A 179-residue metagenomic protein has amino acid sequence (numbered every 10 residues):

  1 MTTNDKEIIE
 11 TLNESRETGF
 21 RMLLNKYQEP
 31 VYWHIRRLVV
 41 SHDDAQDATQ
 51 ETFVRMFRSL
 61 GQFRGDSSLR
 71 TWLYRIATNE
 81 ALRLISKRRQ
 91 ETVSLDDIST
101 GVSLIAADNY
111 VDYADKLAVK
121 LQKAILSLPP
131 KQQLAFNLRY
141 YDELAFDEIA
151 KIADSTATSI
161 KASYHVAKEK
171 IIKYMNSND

Functional and structural regions predicted by a protein language model:
M1-P30, R37, L126, I152 (+1 more regions): N-terminal module of bacterial RNA polymerase sigma factors
T2-D5, E91-A114: Internal acidic/polar
N13-E14, V40, E51-S68, K87-R89: Sigma70-family region 2
E14, D115, I125-Q133: Short helix-coil-helix linker/hinge
W33, D47-V54, S67-N79: Structural recognition of an alpha-helix C-terminal capping motif at a helix-to-coil junction
Q62-R64, R75-L95: Arg/Lys-rich amphipathic alpha helix in sigma70-family domain 2
L82, A124, Q132, L138 (+2 more regions): DNA-recognition helix of helix-turn-helix
